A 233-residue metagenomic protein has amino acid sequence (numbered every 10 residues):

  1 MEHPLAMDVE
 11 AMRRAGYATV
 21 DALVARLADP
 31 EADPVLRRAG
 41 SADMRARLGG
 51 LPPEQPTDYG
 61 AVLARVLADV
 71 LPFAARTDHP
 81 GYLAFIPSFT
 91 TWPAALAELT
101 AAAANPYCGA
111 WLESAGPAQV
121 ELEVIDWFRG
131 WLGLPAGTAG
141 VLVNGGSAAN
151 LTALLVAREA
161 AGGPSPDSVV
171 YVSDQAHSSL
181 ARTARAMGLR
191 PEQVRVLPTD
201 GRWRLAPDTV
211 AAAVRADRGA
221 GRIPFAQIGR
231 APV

Functional and structural regions predicted by a protein language model:
M1-G137: N-terminal entrance/gating region of PLP-dependent enzymes' catalytic architecture
A95-A97, I125-G130, N150, E159 (+1 more regions): Cofactor-binding active-site loop characterized by glycine-rich and histidine/acidic residues
E113, P117, G140-S147, Y171-D174: Active-site nucleophile and cofactor-binding loops and adjacent substrate-binding regions of central metabolic enzymes
E121-D126, G137-P164, L180-T183: Conserved beta-loop-alpha segment that forms the PLP phosphate-binding cup at the N-terminus of a helix
G130, V156, A160, A212-D217: A generic secondary-structure signal
G133-L134, G163, L189: Helix N-cap/coil-helix junction residues
N144-G145, P166-S168, V172-G229: PLP-dependent aminotransferase-class I/II
A231-V233: Conserved small/polar residues in nucleotide/adenosyl-binding loops
